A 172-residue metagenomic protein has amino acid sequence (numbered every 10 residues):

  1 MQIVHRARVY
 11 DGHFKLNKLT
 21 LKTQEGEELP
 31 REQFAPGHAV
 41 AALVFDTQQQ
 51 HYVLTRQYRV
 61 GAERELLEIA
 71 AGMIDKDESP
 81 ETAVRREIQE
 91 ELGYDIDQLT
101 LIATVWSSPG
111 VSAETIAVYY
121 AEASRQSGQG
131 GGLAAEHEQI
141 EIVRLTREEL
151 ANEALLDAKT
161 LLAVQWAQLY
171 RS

Functional and structural regions predicted by a protein language model:
Q2, D95-I102: A short coil-to-beta-strand element that immediately follows conserved catalytic motifs
H5, E65, K76, P109 (+2 more regions): Nudix hydrolase/Nudix homology domain
R6-L43, Q48: Acidic, metal-coordinating catalytic segment for phosphate/diphosphate chemistry, firing primarily on the Nudix
R8-G12, V60, V105-A117: Acidic pyrophosphate-coordinating catalytic loop
L16-K18, L54, V118-Y120, I142-R144: Conserved hydrophobic/aromatic beta-strand scaffold that supports enzyme active sites
K18-E25, S108-G128: Active-site-adjacent beta-strand/loop module that shapes the phosphate/pyrophosphate-binding cleft
R31-F34, L43, Q48-R86, G132-E136: Conserved Nudix-box catalytic region and its N-terminal flanking loop in Nudix hydrolases and closely related
E78-T82, E91-D97: Beta-rich strand-turn-strand
